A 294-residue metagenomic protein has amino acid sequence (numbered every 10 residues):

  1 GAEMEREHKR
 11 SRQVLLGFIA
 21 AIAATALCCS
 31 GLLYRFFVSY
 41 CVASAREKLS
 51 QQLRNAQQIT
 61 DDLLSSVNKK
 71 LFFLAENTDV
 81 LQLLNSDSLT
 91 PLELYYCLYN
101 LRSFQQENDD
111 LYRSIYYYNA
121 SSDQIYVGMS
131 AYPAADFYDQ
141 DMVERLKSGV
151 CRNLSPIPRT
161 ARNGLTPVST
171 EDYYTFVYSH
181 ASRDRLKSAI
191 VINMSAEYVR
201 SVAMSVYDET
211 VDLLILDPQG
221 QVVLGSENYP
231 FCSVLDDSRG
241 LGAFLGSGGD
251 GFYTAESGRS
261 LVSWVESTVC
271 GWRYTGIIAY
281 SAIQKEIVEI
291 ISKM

Functional and structural regions predicted by a protein language model:
G1-M4: Short, Lys/Arg-enriched N-terminal segments with co-localized hydrophobic residues within the first ~10-30 amino acids
R6-S39, A43, E47, M294: Extreme N-terminal signal-anchor transmembrane helix of membrane signaling/transducer proteins, especially in bacteria
E47-R54, I59-C151: Extracytoplasmic/periplasmic sensory segments of membrane signal-transduction proteins
P91-Y99, M129-G164, T210, G225-Y253: Extracytoplasmic/periplasmic sensor domains and loops in membrane signaling proteins
L111-Y112, Y207-T210: Short, small/polar residue-rich loop motifs at catalytic or cofactor-binding pockets
I115-S121, D212-V223: Short hydrophobic alpha-helical segments used for membrane anchoring or interfacial signaling
S130, F137, P167-Y207, L224 (+1 more regions): Conserved beta-strands of PAS-like sensory domains
S188, T210-D212, P218-Q219, E227-S292: Extracellular/periplasmic juxtamembrane segments that couple receptor/chemosensory ectodomains to their
